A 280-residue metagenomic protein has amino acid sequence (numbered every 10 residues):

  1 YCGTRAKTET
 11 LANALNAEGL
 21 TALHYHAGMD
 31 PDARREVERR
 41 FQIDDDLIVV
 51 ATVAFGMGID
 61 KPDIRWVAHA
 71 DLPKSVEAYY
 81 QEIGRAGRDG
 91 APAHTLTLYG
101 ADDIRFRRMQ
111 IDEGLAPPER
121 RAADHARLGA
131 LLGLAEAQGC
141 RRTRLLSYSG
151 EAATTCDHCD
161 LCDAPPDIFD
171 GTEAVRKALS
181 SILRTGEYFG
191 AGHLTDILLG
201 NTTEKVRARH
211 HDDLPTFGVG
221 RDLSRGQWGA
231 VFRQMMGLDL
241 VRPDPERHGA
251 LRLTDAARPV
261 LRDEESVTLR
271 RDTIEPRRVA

Functional and structural regions predicted by a protein language model:
Y1-A116, A123-A126, G150-T154, D160-L161: Helicase motor core with emphasis on the C-terminal RecA-like subdomain
E9-N13, A17, R35-R39, I43 (+13 more regions): Solvent-exposed alpha-helical segments within well-ordered globular domains of core cellular machineries
F41, Y99, A135, I182-G186: Short helix-to-turn junction characteristic of helix-turn-helix DNA-binding domains, especially the helix
A70, L98-A101, L134, I197-G200 (+1 more regions): Conserved catalytic core of Hanks-type protein kinase domains
A123-A152, E246-H248: C-terminal accessory regions
A123-H125, A152-A280: Accessory DNA-binding and partner-docking regions appended to nucleic-acid-acting proteins, especially the terminal
